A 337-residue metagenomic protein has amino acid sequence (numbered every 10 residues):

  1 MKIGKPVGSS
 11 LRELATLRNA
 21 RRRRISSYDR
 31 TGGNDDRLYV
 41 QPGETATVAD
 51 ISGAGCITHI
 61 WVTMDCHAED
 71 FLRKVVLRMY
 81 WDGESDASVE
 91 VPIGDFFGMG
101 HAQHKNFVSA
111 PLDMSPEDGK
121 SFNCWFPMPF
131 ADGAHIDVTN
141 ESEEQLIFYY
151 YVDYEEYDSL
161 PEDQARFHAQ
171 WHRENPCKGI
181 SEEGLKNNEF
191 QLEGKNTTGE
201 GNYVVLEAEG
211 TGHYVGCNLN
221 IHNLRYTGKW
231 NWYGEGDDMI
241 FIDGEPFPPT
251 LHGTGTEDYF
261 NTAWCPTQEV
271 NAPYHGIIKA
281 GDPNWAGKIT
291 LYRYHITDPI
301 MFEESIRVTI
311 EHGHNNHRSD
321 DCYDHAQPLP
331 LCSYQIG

Functional and structural regions predicted by a protein language model:
M1-G337: Beta-strand-centric surfaces of beta-sandwich/beta-rich domains
